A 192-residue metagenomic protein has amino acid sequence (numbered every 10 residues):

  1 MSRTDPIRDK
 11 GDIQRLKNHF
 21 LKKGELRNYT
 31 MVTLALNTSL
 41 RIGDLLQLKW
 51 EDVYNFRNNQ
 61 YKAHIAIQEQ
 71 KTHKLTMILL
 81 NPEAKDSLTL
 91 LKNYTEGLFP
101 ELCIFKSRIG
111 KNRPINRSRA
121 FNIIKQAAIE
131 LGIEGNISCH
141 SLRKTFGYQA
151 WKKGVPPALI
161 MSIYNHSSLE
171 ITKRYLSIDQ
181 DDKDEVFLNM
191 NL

Functional and structural regions predicted by a protein language model:
M1-I13, K74-P82, L98-E101: DNA breakage-rejoining catalytic core of tyrosine-based enzymes
K10-I42: Basic, Lys/Arg- and aromatic-enriched nucleic-acid-binding interface segment
D44-L46, N136-I137, G147, V155-H166 (+1 more regions): Active-site-proximal segment of tyrosine recombinases
Q47-L75, A84: Conserved tyrosine-mediated DNA breakage-rejoining catalytic core shared by Y-recombinases
L48-W50, K74-L75, N112, K152 (+1 more regions): Catalytic phosphate/metal-binding cores of nucleic-acid and nucleotide-processing enzymes, i.e., regions that mediate
I67-E69, Y164-N189: Catalytic-site neighborhood detector that most strongly recognizes the C-terminal catalytic loop/helix of tyrosine
Q70-T89, E101-I124: C-terminal catalytic core of Y-nucleophile DNA break-rejoin enzymes
